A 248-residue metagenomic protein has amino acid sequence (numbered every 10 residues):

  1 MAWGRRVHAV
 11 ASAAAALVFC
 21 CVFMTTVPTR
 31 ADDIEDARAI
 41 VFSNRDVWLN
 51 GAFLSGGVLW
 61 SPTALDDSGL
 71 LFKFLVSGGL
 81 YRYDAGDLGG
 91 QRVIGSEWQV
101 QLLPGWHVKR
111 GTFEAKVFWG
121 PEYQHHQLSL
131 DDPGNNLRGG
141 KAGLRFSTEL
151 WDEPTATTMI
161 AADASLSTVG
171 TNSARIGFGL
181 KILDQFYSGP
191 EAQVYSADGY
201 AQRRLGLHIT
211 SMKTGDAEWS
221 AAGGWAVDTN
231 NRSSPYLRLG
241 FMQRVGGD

Functional and structural regions predicted by a protein language model:
M1-R38, V245-D248: Cleavable N-terminal export/targeting peptides
R30-R38, S61-F72, K109-A115, E153-I160 (+3 more regions): Short loop/turn motifs that connect adjacent beta-strands in outer-membrane beta-barrel proteins
A39-S55: Short strand-turn segments of transmembrane beta-barrel domains in outer membranes, especially the first one or two
L49, A64-T171, A192-V194, G223-V227 (+2 more regions): Outer-membrane pore/translocation modules
A52-G56, L144, N172-A174, A201-L205 (+1 more regions): One face of beta-strands
V58-W60, G179: Short, solvent-exposed amphipathic alpha-helical segments in soluble enzyme and RNA/protein-processing domains
R145, L207-M212, R232-D248: Outer-membrane beta-barrel "beta-signal"
N172-R175, L180-G206, K213-G215: Intrinsically disordered, low-complexity segments enriched in Gly and acidic/Ser/Thr residues that form flexible
